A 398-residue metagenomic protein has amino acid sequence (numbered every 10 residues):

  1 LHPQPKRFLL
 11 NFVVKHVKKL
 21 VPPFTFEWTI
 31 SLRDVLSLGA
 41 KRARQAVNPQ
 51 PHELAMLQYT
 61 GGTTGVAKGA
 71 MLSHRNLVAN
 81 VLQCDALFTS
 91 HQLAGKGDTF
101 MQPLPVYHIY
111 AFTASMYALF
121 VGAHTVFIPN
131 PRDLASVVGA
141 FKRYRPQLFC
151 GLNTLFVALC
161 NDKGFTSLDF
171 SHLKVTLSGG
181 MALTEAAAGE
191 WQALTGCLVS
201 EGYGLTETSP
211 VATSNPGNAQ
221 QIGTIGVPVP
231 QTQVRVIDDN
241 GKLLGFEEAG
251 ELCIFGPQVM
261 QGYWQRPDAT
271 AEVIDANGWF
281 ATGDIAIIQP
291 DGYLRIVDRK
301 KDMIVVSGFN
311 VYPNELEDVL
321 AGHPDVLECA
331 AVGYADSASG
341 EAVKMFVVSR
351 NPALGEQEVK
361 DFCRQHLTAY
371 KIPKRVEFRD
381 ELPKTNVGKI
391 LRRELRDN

Functional and structural regions predicted by a protein language model:
L1-P51: ANL superfamily adenylate-forming
P5-L9, V21, P146-C150, C160-Q221 (+1 more regions): Gly/Ser/Thr-rich phosphate-binding loop
G39-E53, L57-M101, T113, A123 (+1 more regions): Conserved adenylate-forming
L54, T60-T63, F100, V106 (+8 more regions): Conserved S/T- and glycine-rich ATP-binding loop of Class I adenylate-forming
A67-G69, N80-D85, V138, F156-K163 (+8 more regions): Adenylate-forming
V78-T99, I109-Q147, D162: Conserved AMP-binding/adenylation subdomain of ANL enzymes
K142, F149, G256, Q261-G262 (+4 more regions): AMP-binding/adenylate-forming catalytic core of the ANL superfamily
Y203, Q221, R235-C253, E272 (+3 more regions): Conserved beta-loop-beta connector loops within the AMP-binding
